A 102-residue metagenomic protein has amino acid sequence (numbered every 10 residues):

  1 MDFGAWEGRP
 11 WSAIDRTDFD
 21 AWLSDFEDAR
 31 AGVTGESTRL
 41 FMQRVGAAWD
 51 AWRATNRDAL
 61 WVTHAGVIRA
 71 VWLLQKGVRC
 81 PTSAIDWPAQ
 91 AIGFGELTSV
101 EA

Functional and structural regions predicted by a protein language model:
M1-A13, T55-D58, L73-A102: Acidic, low-complexity terminal tails and accessory targeting/binding regions of phosphate-metabolizing enzymes
M1-R44: Phosphate-handling substructures
R30, W49, R79-C80: Secondary-structure boundary/capping signal
E36, L40-Q43, T63, I92-G95: Generic recognition of short, well-ordered alpha-helical interface segments
M42, G46-R53: Generic structural signal for well-ordered alpha-helical scaffold segments
R57-G66: Generic beta-sheet signal
V67-V71: Hydrophobic mid-domain F-helix/FG-region of cytochrome P450s
